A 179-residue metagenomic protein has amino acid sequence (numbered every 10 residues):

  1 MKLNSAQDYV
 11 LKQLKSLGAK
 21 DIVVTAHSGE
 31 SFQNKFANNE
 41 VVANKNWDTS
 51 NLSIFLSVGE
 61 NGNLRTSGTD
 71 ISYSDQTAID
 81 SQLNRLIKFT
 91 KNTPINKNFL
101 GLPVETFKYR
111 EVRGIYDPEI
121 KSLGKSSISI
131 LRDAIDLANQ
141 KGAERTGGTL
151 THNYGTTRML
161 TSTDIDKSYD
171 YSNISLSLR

Functional and structural regions predicted by a protein language model:
N4, S16-L17: Negatively charged, low-complexity tracts enriched in Asp/Glu with abundant Ser/Thr
S5-L11, D21-Q33, D80-Y169: Acidic low-complexity segments
S16, N46-D48, Q140-G142, D170: A generic structural signal for short, solvent-exposed coil/turn residues that cap or connect secondary-structure
K20-I22, S50-I54, T146, S172-L176: Structural beta-strand/beta-sheet cores of well-ordered domains, especially the beta-sheet scaffolds that support
T25, F55-S57, T149, R179: Residues in well-ordered beta-strands of folded domains
E30-T90: N-terminal alpha-helical targeting/anchoring segments
I165-R179: Internal metal/ion-chelating core segments
